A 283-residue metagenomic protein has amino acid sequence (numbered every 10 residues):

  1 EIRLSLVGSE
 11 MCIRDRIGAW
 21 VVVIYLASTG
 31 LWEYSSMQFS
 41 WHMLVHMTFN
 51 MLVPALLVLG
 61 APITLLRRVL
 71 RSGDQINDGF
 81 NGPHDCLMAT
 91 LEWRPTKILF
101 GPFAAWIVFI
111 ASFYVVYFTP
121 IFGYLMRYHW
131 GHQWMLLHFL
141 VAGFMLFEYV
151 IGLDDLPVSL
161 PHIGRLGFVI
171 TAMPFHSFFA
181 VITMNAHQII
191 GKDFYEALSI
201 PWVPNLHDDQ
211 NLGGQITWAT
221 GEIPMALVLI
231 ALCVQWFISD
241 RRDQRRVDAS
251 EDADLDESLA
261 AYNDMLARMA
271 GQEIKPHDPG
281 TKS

Functional and structural regions predicted by a protein language model:
E1-G8, C12-I13: Single conserved hydrophobic/aromatic residue that forms the stacking wall/gate of nucleotide- or nucleobase-binding
R14-G18, C86-A111, P157-M184: Interfacial and helix-entry/exit segments of alpha-helical transmembrane bundles in multi-pass inner-membrane proteins
W20-S35, A104-M126, F144-L153, H176-Y195: C-terminal ends of transmembrane alpha-helices and the immediately adjacent extracellular/lumenal or cytosolic loop
S35-M47, Y124-M135, G164: Non-cytosolic membrane-interface motifs at loop->transmembrane helix junctions
T48-R67, H138-V150, T217-L232: Hydrophobic cores of alpha-helical transmembrane segments in multi-pass inner/ER membrane proteins, independent
L70-W93, L198-V203, F237-S283: Extramembrane terminal tails and long inter-domain/linker segments of multi-pass membrane proteins
T96-A105, D208-I230: Hydrophobic alpha-helical transmembrane segments
K192-Q215: Short, membrane-exposed interhelical loops at transmembrane-helix boundaries
